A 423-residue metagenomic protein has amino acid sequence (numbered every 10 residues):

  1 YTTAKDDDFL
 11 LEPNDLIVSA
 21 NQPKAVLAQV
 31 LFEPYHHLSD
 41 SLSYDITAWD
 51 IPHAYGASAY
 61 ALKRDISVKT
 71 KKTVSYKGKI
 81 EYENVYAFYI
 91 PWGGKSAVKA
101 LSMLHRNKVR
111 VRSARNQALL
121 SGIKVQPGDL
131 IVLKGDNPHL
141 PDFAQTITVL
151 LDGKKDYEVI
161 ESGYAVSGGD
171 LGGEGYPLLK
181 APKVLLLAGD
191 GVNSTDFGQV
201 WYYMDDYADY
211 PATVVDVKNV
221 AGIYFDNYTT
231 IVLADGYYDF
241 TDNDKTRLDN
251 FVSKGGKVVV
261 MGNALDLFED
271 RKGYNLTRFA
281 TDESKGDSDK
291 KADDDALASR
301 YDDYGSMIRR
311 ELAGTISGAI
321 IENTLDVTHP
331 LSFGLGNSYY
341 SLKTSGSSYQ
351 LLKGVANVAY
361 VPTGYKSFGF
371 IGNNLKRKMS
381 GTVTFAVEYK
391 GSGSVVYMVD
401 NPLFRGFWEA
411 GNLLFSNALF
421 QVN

Functional and structural regions predicted by a protein language model:
Y1-N423: Intrinsic-disorder/low-complexity accessory segments
